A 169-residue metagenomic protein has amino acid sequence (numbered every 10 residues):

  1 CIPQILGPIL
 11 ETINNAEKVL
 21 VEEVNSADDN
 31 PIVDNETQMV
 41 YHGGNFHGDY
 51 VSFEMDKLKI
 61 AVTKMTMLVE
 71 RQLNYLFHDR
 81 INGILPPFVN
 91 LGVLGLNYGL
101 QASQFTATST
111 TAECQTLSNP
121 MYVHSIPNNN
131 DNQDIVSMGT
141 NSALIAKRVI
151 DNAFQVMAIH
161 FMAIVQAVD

Functional and structural regions predicted by a protein language model:
C1-M67: Accessory "access/gating" subregions that flank catalytic or transport cores
H47-D169: C-terminal catalytic subdomain
